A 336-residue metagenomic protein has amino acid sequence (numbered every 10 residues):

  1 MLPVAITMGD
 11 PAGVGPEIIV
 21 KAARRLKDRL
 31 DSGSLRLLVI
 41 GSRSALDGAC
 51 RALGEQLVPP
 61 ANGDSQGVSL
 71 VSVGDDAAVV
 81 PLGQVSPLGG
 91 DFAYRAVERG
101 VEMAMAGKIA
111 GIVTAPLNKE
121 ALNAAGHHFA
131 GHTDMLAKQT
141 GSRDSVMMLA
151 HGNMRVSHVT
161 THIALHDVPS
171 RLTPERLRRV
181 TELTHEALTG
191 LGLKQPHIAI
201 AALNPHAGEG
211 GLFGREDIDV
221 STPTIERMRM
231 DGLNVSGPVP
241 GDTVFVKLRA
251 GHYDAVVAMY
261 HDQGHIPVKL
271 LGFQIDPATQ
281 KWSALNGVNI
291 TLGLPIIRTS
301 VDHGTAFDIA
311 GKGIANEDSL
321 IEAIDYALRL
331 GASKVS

Functional and structural regions predicted by a protein language model:
M1-H132, E175-A199, L203-M259, Q263-N289 (+1 more regions): Contiguous, glycine/small-aliphatic-enriched amphipathic segments in soluble metabolic enzymes
Q139-M154, T291-A306: Short, flexible loop segments at boundaries between secondary-structure elements
L149-R179: Ligand-binding beta-strand-loop-alpha-helix segment within the catalytic cores of soluble metabolic enzymes
